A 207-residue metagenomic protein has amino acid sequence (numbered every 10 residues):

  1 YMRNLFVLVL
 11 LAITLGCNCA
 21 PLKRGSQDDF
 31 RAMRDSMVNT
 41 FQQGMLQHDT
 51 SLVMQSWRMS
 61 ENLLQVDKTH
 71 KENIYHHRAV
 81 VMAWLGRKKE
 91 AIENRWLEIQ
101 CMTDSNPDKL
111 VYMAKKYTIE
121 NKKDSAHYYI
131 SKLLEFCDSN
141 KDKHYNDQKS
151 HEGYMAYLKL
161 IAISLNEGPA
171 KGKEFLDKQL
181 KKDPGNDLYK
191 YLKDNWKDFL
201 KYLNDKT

Functional and structural regions predicted by a protein language model:
L5-T14: Sec-dependent N-terminal signal peptides
C17-E61, Q65-V66, N73: N-terminal leader/linker segments that initiate helical-solenoid repeat arrays
L22-S26, S60-N73, I99-D104, F136-S150: Flexible helix-coil transition and linker loops at the boundaries of alpha-helical arrays
D35, H77, Y112, Y154-I161 (+1 more regions): "A position-specific structural signal for the A-helix of alpha-solenoid helical repeats
V38, Q42-M45, V80, K115 (+1 more regions): Residue-level recognition of tetratricopeptide repeat
M45-M59, A83-N94, K123-F136, G168: Helix-turn-helix repeat elements of alpha-solenoid scaffolds
L158, L165-T207: Terminal, low-structured helical/coil segments at or just beyond the last alpha-helical repeat
